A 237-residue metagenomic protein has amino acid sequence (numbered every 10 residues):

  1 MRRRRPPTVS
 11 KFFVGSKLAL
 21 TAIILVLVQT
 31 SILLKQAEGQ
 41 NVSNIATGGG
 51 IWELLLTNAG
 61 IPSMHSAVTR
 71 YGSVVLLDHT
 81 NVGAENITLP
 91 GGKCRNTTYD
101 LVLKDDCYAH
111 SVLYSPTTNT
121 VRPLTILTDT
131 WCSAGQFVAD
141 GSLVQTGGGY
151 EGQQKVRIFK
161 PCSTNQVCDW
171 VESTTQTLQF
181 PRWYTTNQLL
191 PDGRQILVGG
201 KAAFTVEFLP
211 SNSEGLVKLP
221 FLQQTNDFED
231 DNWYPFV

Functional and structural regions predicted by a protein language model:
M1-F13: N-terminal secretory signal peptides that target proteins for export/translocation
P6, G15-V237: Kelch-like beta-propeller repeat domains
